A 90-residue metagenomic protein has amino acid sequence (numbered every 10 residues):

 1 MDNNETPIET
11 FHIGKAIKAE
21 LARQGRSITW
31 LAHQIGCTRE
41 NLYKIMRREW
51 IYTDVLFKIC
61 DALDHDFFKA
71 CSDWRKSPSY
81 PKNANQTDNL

Functional and structural regions predicted by a protein language model:
M1-D2, N85-L90: Short intrinsically disordered terminal tails
M1-R26: A short, Lys/Arg-rich alpha-helix, primarily the initiator
K15, A22, H33, R47 (+1 more regions): Short polybasic/polar patches that bind polyanions
K18, Y43-K44, C71: Key DNA-contacting residues within the recognition helix of helix-turn-helix
R23-Y43: Short alpha-helical DNA-recognition segment
E40, I51, S79-Y80: Short Asp/Glu-rich motifs
K44, R48-D61: Short, basic-rich loop-to-helix N-cap that marks the start of a DNA-contacting helix
D64-N83: Short C-terminal boundary/hinge segments that cap the last helix of small helical domains
